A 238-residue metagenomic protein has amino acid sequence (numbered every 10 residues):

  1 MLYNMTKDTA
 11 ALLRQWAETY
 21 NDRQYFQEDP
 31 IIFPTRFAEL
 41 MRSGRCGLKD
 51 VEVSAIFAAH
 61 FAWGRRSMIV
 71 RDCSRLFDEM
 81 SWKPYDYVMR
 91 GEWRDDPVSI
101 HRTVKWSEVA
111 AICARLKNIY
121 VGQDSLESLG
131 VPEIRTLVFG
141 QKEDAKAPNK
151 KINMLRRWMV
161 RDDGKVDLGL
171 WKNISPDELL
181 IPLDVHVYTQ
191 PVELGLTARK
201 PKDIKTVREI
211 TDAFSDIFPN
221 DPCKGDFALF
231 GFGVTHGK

Functional and structural regions predicted by a protein language model:
M1-K238: HhH-family (HhH-GPD) DNA N-glycosylase catalytic core used in base-excision repair
